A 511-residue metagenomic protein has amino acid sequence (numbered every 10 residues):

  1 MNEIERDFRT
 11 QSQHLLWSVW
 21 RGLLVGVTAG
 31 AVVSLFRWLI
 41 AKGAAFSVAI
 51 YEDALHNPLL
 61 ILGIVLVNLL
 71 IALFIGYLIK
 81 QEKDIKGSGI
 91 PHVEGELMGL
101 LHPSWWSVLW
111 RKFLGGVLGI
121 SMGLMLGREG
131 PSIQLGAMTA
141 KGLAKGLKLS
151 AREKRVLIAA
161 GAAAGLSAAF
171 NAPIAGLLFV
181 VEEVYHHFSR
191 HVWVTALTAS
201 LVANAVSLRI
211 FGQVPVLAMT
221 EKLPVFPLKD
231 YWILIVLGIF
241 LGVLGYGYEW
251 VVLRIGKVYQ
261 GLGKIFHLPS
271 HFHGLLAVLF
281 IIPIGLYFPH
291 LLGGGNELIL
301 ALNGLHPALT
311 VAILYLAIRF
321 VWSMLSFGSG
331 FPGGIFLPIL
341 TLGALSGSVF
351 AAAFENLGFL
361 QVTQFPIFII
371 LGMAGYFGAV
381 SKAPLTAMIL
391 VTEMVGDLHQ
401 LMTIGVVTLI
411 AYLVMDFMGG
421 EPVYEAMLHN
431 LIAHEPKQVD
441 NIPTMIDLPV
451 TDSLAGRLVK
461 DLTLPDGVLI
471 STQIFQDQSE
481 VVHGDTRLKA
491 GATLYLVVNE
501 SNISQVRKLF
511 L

Functional and structural regions predicted by a protein language model:
M1-P436, N441-I442, F475-D477, G491 (+1 more regions): Alpha-helical transmembrane segments and immediately membrane-proximal extracytoplasmic
P443-T451: Short amphipathic
L454-V506, F510: Cytosolic Rossmann-like ligand/nucleotide-binding regulatory domains
